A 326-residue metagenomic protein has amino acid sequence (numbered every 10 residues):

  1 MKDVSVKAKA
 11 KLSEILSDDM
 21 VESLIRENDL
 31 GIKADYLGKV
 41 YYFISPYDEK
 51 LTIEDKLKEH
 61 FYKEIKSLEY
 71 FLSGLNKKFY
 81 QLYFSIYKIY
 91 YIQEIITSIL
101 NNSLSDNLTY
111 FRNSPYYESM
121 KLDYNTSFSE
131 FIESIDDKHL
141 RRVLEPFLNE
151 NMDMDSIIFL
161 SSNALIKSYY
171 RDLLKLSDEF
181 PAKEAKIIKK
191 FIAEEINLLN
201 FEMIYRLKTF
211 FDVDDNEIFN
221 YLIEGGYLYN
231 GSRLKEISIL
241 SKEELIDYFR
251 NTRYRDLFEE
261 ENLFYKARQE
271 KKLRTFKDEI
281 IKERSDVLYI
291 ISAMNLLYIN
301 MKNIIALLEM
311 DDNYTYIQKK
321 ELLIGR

Functional and structural regions predicted by a protein language model:
M1-R326: N-terminal domain-start signal
